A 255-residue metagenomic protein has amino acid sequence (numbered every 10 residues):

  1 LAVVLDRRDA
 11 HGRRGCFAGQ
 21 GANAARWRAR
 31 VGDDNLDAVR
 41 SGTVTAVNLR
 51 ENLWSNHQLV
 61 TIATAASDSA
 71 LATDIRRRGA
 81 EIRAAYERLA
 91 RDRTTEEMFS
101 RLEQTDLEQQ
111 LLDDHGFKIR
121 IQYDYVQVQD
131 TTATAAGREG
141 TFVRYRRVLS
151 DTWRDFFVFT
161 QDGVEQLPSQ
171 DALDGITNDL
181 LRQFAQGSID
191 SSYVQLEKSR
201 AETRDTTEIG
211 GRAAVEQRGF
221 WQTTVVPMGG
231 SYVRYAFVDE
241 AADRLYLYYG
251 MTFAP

Functional and structural regions predicted by a protein language model:
L1-V4, Q122-Q186: Secretory pathway targeting signatures of secreted, lumenal, and periplasmic proteins
A2-R13: Extended repeat-based interaction scaffolds and adjacent low-complexity, acidic/S/T/P-biased segments that form broad
R8-A10, T131-E139, D205-A213: Short, ordered beta-strand-loop transition motifs
H11-A25, Y246-G250: Short, hydrophobic/proline-enriched secondary-structure or compact coil segments at domain edges
Q20-S69, A185-D243: Signature of long, low-cysteine stretches enriched in small and polar/charged residues
T61-A72, D162-E165, T252-P255: Second-shell loop/turn segments in exported
A70-M98, I119, Y125, R244-P255: Surface-exposed amphipathic alpha-helical segments
T105-K118: Short aromatic-glycine motifs in intrinsically disordered, low-complexity regions
